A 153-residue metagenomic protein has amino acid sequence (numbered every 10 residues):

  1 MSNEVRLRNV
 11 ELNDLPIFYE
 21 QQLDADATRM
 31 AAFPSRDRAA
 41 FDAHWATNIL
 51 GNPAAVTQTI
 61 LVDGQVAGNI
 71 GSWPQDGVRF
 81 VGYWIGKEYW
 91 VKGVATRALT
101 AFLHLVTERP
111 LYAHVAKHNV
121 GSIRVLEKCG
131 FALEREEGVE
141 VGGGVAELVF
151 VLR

Functional and structural regions predicted by a protein language model:
M1-M30, T57-R153: Acyl-donor (CoA/ACP) binding surface of acyl/acetyltransferases
I17, T47-N48: Short, flexible, glycine/charge-rich loop motifs used to bind or transfer phosphoryl groups or to couple energy/partner
D26-T47: Conserved GNAT-fold acetyl-CoA-binding loop/helix
N48-A54: Short loop/turn motifs at secondary-structure junctions and domain boundaries
